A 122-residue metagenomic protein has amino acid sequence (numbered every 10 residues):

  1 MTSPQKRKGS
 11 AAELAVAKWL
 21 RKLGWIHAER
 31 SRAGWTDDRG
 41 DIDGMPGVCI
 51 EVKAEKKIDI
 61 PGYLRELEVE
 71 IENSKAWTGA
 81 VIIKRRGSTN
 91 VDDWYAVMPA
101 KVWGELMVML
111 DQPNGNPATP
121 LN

Functional and structural regions predicted by a protein language model:
M1-N122: Catalytic phosphate/metal-binding cores of nucleic-acid and nucleotide-processing enzymes, i.e., regions that mediate
